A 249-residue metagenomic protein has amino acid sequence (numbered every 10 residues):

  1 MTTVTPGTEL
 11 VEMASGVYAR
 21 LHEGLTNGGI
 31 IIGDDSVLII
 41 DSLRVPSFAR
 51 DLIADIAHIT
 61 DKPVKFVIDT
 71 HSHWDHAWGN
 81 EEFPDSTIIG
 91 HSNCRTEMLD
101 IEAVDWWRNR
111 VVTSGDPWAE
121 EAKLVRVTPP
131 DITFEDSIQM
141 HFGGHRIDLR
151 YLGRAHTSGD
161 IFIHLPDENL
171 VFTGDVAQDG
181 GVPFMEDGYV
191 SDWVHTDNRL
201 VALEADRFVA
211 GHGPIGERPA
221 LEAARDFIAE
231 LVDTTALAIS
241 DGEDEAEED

Functional and structural regions predicted by a protein language model:
T5, E12, T96-L152, P166-D167 (+2 more regions): Metallo-beta-lactamase
E9-D55, I161-T173: Conserved beta-strand hairpin/beta-sheet module of binuclear metal-dependent hydrolase folds, prominently
G16, I31, D41, I56 (+9 more regions): Divalent metal-coordination and catalytic microenvironments
A19, L38-D41, K65-I68, D148-L149: Short catalytic-loop micro-motif centered on adjacent basic/acidic residues
D34-S36, P46-G90, L203-E204: Active-site metal-binding motif and surrounding structural segment of the metallo-beta-lactamase
S36-L38, R44-P46, Q139, R146-L231: Metallo-beta-lactamase
R44-V45, S92-T96: Short, acidic/turn-prone active-site loops that include or flank metal/cofactor- and phosphate-binding residues
S240-D249: C-terminal regulatory/interaction regions
